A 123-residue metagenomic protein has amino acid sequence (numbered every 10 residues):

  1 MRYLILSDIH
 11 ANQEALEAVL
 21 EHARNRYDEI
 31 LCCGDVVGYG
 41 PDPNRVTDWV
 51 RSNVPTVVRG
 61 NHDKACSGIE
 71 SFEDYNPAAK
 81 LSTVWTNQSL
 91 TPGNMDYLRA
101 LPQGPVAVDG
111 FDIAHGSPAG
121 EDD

Functional and structural regions predicted by a protein language model:
M1-L4, V106-D112: Beta-strand-turn-beta hairpins that frame and shape the catalytic cleft of phosphate-ester-processing enzymes
R2-R99: Core catalytic region of metal-dependent phosphoesterases/phosphodiesterases, especially metallo-beta-lactamase-like
H10, P105, G120: Residue-level detector of flexible, active-site-proximal loop/helix-junction positions within diverse enzyme catalytic
T56, P102, F111-I113: Structural preference for beta-strand elements that scaffold enzyme active sites
N61-D63, P102-G104, S117-P118: Short, flexible active-site-adjacent loop segments at beta-strand->alpha-helix junctions, enriched in small/polar
D74-L81, F111-D123: Active-site-proximal segments of metal-dependent phosphoesterases and phosphodiesterases across multiple
Y97-D109: Short, charged beta->alpha transition segments
